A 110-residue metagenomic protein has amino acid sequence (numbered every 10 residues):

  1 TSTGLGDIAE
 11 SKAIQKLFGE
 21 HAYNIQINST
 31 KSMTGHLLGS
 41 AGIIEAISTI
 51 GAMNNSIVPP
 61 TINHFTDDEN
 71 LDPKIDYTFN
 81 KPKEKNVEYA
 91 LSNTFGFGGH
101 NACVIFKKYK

Functional and structural regions predicted by a protein language model:
T1-K110: Conserved "HGTGT" condensation-loop signature of ketosynthase/thiolase-family condensing enzymes that catalyze
